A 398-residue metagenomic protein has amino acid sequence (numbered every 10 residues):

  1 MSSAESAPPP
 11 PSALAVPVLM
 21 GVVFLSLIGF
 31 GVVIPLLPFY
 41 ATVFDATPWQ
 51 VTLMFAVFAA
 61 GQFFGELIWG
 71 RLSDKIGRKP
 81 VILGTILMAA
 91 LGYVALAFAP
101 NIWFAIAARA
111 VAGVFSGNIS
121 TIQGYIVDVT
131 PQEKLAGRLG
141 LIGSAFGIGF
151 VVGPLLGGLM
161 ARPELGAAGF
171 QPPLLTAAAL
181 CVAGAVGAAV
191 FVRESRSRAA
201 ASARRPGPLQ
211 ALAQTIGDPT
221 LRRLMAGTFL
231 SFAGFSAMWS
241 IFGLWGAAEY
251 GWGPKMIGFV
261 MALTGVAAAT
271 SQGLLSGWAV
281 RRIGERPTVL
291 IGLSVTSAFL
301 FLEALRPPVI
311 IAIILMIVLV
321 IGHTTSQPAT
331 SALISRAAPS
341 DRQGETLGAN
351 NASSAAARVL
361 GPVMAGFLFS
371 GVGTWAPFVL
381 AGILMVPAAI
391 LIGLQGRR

Functional and structural regions predicted by a protein language model:
S3-A13, R193-G227: Juxtamembrane intracellular "pre-TM" segments in multi-pass secondary transporters
P35-W49, S240-M256: Short amphipathic helix-loop junctions that connect adjacent transmembrane helices in Major Facilitator Superfamily/SLC
G65-G77, S271-E285, F369: Helix-to-loop junctions at the C-terminal end of transmembrane segments in multipass secondary transporters
P80-A95, P287-F301: Structural signature of the two symmetry-related core transmembrane helices
A107-G147: Cytoplasmic helix-loop-helix junction between adjacent transmembrane helices in 12-TM secondary transporters
I142-V190: Helix-loop-helix hairpin linking two adjacent transmembrane segments in secondary transporters
A179-R198, L391-Q395: C-terminal membrane-cytosol helix-exit motif in multi-pass small-molecule transporters
R286-T330: C-terminal transmembrane helical hairpin of 12-TM major facilitator-type secondary transporters
